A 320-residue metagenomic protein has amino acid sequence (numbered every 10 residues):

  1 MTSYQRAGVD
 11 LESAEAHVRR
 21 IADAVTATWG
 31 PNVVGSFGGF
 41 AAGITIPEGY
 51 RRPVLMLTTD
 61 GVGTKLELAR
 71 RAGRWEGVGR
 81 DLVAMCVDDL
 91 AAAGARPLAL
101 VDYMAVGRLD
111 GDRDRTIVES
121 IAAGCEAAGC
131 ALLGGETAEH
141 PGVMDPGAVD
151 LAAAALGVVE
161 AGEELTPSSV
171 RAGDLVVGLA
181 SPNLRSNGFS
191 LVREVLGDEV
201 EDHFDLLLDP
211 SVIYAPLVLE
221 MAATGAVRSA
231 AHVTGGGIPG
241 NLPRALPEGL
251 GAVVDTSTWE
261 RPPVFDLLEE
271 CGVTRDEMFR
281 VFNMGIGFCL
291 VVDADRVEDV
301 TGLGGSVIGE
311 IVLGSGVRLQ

Functional and structural regions predicted by a protein language model:
M1-G35: N-terminal amphipathic/basic leader segments beginning at the initiator methionine
T2-G8, D23, R51, D112-A131 (+3 more regions): Glycine-/charge-enriched secondary-structure boundary and capping motifs
T26-P182: Glycine-rich phosphate/pyrophosphate-binding loop regions near the starts of catalytic domains
T45-I46, L156, V192, L290-D293 (+1 more regions): Short beta-strand-to-turn element immediately C-terminal to the catalytic PLP-Schiff-base lysine in fold type I
K65-L66, S186-G188, N241-L242: Short helix/loop capping segments that flank catalytic or ligand/cofactor-binding pockets
V176-R185, A230-G235: A structural signal for small-residue-enriched, beta-sheet-centric alpha/beta enzyme cores and oligomeric scaffold folds
F189-V200: Short, compositionally biased
